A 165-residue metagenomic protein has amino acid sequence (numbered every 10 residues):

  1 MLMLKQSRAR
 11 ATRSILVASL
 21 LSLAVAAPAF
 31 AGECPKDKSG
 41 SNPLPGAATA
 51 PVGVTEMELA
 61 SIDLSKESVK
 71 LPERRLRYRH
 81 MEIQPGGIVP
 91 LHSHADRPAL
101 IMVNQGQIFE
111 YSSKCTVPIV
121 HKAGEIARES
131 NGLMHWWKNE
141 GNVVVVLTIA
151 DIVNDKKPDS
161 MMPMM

Functional and structural regions predicted by a protein language model:
L2-S14, L21-A24, P28-R77, I119-V120 (+2 more regions): A short, N-terminal "cap"/entry segment at the start of jelly-roll beta-barrel domains of the cupin/DSBH fold
A60, M81, P85, G106-F109 (+3 more regions): Extracytoplasmic low-complexity repetitive segments enriched in small/polar residues
L71-R74, G87-L100: A short beta-loop-beta micro-motif enriched in histidine and acidic residues
R75, I83, S113-G132: Short acidic-glycine-tyrosine-enriched beta hairpin
V89-H94, S112, I119, K138-N139: Short histidine-centered beta-strand/loop micro-motifs that create catalytic or ligand/metal-coordination sites
D96-C115: Glycine- and acidic-residue-biased ligand/ion/polar-headgroup-sensing regions
K122, N131-K157: Ligand-binding loop in jelly-roll beta-barrel domains
